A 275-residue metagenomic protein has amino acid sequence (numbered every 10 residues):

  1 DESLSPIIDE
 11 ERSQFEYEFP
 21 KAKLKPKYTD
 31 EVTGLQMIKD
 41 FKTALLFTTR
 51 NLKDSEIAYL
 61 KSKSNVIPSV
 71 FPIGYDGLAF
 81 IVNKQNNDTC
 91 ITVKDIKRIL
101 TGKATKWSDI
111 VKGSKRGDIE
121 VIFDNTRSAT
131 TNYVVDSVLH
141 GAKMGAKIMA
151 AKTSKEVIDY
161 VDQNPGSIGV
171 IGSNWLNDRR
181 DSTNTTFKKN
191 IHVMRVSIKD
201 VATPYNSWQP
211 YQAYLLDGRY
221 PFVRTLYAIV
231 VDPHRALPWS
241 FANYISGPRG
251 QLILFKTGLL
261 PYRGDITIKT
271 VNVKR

Functional and structural regions predicted by a protein language model:
D1-V32, Q36-K39, T43, F71-G74 (+1 more regions): Exported/periplasmic ABC-transporter solute-binding proteins
L35-P72: Short beta-strand-centered segments that line the small-molecule binding cleft or hinge of alpha/beta clamshell
